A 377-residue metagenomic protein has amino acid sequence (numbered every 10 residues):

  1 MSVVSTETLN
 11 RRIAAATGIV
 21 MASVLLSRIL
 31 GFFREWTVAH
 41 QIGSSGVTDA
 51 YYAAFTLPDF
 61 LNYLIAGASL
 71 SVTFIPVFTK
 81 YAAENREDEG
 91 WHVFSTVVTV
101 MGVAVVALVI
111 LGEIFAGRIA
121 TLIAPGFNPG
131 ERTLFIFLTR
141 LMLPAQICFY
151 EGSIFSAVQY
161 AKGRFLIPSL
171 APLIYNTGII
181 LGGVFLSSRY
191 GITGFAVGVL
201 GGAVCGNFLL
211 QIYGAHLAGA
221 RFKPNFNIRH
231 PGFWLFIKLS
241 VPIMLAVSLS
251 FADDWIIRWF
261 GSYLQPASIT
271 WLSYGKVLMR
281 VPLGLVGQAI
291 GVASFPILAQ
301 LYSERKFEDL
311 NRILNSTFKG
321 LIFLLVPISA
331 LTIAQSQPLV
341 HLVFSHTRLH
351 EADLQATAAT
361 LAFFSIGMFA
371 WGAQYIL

Functional and structural regions predicted by a protein language model:
M1-L377: Membrane-embedded alpha-helical bundles of multi-pass transporters/translocases, especially carrier/permease families
